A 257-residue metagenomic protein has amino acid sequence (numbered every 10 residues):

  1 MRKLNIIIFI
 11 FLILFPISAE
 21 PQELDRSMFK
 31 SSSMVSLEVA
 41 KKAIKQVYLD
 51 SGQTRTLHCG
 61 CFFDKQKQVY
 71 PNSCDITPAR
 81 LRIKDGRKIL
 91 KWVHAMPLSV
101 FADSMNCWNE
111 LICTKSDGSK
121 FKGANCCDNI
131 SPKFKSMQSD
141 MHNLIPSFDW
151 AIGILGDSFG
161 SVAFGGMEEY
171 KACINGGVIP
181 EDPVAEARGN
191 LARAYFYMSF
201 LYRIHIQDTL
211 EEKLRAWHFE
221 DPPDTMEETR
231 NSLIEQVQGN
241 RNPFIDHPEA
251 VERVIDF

Functional and structural regions predicted by a protein language model:
M1-L4: Positively charged n-region of N-terminal signal peptides that target proteins for export
I7-F15: Bacterial N-terminal signal peptides
I8, K67, D75-P78, P97 (+1 more regions): Low-complexity, compositionally biased segments
P16, K30, L49, D64 (+5 more regions): Compositionally biased, intrinsically disordered low-complexity regions enriched in proline and serine
I17-P21: Sec/Tat signal peptide C-region and signal peptidase I cleavage site
Q22-K91, L214-A216, M226-E227, L233: Aromatic-lined ligand-binding clefts that engage carbohydrates, nucleic acids, or primary amines
L81-K91, M96-F257: Domain-level detector of nuclease and nuclease-like folds in predominantly extracellular/periplasmic contexts
